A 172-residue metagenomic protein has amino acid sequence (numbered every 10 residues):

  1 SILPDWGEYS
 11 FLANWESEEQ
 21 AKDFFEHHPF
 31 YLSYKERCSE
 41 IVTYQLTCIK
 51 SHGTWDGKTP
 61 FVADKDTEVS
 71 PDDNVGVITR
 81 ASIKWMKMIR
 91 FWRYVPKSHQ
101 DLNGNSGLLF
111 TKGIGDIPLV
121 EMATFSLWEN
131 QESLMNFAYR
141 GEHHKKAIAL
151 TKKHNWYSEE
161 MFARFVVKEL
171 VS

Functional and structural regions predicted by a protein language model:
S1-E8, E18-F24, R37-A123, S133-E142 (+1 more regions): Short S/T/G/P-rich N-terminal loop/turn motif that feeds into the first structured element of a domain
A13, F25-L32: A basic- and aromatic-enriched beta-loop-alpha substructure that forms the phosphate/nucleotide- and DNA/RNA-contacting
P29-C38, H144-K146: A common structural junction motif
N155-Y157: Flexible helix-coil linker/hinge segments at domain or subdomain boundaries
